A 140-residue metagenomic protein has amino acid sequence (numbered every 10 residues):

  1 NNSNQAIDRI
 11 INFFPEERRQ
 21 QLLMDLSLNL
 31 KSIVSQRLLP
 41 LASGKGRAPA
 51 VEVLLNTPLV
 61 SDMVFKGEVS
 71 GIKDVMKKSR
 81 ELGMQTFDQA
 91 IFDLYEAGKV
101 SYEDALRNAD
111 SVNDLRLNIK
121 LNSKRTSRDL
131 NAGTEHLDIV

Functional and structural regions predicted by a protein language model:
N1-V140: Short, flexible helix-loop junctions that flank or precede catalytic/ligand sites
